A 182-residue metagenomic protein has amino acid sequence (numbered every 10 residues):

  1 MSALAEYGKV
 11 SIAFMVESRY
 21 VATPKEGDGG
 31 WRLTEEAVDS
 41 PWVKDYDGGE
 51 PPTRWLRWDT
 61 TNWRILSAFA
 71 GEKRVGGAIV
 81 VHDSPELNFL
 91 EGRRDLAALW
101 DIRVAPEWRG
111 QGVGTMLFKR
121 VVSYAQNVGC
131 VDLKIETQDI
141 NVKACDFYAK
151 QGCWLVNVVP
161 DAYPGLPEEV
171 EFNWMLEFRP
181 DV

Functional and structural regions predicted by a protein language model:
M1, E107, Q138-D139: Short, surface-exposed acidic/glycine-rich loop or hinge patches that mediate macromolecular interfaces
S2-A5, V142-K143: Short alpha-helical
K9, A13-L96, W100-D101, P106 (+4 more regions): Acetyl-CoA-dependent GNAT
I65-S67, V131-K134: Ordered hydrophobic segments in well-structured contexts
R93, Q111, L166-E168: Non-catalytic, surface-exposed connector residues within folded enzymatic/regulatory domains
A97, V131, Q138-C145, Q151-W154 (+1 more regions): C-terminal "cap" of GNAT-fold acetyltransferases
V104, G110-S123, N127, D146-K150: Conserved acetyl-CoA-binding loop-helix of GNAT-fold acetyltransferases
